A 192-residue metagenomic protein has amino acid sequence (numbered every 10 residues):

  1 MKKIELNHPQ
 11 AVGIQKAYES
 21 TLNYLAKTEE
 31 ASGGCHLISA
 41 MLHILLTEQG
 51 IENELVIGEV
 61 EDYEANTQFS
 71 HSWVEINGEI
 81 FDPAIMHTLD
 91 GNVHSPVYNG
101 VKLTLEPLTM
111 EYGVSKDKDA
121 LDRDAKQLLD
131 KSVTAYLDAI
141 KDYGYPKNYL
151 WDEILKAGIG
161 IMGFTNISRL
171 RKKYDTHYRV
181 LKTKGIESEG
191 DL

Functional and structural regions predicted by a protein language model:
M1-L192: A structural boundary/capping signal
